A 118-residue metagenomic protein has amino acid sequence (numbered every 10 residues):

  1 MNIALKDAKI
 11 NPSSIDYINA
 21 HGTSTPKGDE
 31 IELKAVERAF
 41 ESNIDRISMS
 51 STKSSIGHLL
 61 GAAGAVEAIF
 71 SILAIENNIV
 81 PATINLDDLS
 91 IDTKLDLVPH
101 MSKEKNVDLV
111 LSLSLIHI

Functional and structural regions predicted by a protein language model:
M1, E30-E37, A65: A general structural signal for well-ordered alpha-helical packing
M1-Y17, N43: Phosphate/pyrophosphate-binding loops at sites that engage ATP/ADP/AMP, CoA/4′-phosphopantetheine, polyphosphate
I3-A8, A35, A39, S71 (+1 more regions): Stable alpha-helical structural segments in soluble proteins, enriched in small hydrophobic residues
P12-E30, L111: Conserved beta-ketoacyl condensing-enzyme motif
G22-D29, R46-D96: Acyl-CoA/ACP chain-elongation machinery
E32-M49, V98-M101: Acidic-glycine-rich active-site phosphate/pyrophosphate-binding loop
L86-V110, S114: Polyanion-binding loop/helix "lid" in catalytic or ligand-binding cores
I116-I118: Conserved small/polar residues in nucleotide/adenosyl-binding loops
